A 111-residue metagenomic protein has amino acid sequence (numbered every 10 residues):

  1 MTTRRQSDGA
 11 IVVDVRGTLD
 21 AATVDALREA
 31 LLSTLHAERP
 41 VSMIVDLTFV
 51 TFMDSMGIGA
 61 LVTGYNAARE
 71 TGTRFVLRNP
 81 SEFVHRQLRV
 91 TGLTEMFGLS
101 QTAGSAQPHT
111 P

Functional and structural regions predicted by a protein language model:
M1-T51, T63-P111: STAS-like cytosolic regulatory interaction modules
D54: Conserved G/P- and acidic residue-centered "switch" motifs that form tight phosphate/ATP-binding loops in soluble
